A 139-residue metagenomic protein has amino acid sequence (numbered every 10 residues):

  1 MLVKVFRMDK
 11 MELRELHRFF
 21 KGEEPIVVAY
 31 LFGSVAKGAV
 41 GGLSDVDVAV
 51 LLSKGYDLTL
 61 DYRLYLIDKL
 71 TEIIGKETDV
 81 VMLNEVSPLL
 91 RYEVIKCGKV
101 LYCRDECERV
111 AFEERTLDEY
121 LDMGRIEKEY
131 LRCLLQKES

Functional and structural regions predicted by a protein language model:
M1-V28, A36-G42, G55-S139: Catalytic core of pol beta-like nucleotidyltransferases
D45-V46: Conserved loop-to-beta-strand segment in the C-terminal subdomain of adenylate-forming
A49-S53: Short hydrophobic/aromatic beta-strand micro-patches that form the beta-sheet surface supporting nucleotide- or nucleic
